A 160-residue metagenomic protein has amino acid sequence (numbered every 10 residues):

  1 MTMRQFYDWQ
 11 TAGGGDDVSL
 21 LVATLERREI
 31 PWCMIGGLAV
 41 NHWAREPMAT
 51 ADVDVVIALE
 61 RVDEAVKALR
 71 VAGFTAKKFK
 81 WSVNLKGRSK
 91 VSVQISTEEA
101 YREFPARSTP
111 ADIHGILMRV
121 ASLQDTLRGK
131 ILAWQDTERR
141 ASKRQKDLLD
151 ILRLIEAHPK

Functional and structural regions predicted by a protein language model:
M1-K160: Compositionally biased terminal segments of proteins
